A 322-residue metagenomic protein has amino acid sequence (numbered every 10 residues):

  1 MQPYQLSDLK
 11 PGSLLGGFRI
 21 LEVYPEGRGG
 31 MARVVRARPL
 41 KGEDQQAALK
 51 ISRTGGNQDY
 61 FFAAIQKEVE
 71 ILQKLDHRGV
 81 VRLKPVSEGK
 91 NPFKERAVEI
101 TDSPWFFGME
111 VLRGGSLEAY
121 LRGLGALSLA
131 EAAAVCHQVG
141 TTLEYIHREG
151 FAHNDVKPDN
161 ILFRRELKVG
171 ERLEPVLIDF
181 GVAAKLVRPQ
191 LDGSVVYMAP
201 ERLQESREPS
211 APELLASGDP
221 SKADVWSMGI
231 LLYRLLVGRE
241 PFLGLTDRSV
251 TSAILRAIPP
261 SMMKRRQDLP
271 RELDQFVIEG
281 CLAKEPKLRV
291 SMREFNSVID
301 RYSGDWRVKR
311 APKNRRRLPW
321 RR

Functional and structural regions predicted by a protein language model:
G56-K74: AlphaC helix of the eukaryotic protein kinase fold
V98-S116: Conserved short submotifs of the Hanks-type protein kinase catalytic core that shape the nucleotide-binding pocket
S116-L127: AlphaC helix of the protein kinase catalytic domain
V135-C136: Activation segment signature within eukaryotic-like protein kinase domains
T141-F151: Protein kinase catalytic-loop region centered on the HRD/HxD motif
V237-P241: Structural helix C-cap motif within protein kinase domains
D268-L282: Conserved C-terminal C-lobe helix
